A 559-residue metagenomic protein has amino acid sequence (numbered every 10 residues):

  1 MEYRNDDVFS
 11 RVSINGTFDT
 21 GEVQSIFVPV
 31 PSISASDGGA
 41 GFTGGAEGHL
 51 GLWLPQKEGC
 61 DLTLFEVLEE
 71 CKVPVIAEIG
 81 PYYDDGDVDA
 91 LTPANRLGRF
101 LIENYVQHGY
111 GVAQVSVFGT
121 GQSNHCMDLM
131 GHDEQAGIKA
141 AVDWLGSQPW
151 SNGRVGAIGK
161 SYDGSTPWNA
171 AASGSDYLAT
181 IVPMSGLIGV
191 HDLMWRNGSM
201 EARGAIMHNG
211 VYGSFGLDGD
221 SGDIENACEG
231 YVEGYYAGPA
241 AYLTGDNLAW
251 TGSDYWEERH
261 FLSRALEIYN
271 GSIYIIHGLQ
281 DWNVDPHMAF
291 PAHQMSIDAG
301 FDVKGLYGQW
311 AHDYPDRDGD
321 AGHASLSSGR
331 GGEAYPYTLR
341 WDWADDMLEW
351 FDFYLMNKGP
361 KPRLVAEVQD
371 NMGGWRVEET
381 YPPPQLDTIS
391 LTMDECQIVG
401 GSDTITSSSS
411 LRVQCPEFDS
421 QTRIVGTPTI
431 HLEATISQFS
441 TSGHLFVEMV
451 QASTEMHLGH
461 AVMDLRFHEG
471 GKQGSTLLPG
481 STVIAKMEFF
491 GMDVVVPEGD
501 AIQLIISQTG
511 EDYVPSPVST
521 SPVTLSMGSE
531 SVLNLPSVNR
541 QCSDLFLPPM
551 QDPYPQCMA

Functional and structural regions predicted by a protein language model:
M1-G59: Active-site neighborhoods of metal-dependent hydrolases
L64, L68-G146, D318-E333, H444 (+1 more regions): Cap/lid segment of the alpha/beta-hydrolase catalytic domain
D85, N95-R99, Q107, N169-I268 (+1 more regions): Accessory cap/linker subdomain of secreted extracellular hydrolases
D133, I158-E229, I297-E349: A catalytic-pocket lid/entrance helix-loop region that shapes and gates access to the active site across common
P149-S161: Alpha/beta-hydrolase fold nucleophile elbow
Y269, I275-H277, D281: Short beta-strand/loop motif that positions the catalytic acidic residue of the alpha/beta-hydrolase fold
W282-F290: Conserved alpha/beta-hydrolase "acid-adjacent" motif
T392-A559: Intrinsically disordered, low-complexity Ser/Thr/Gly-rich stretches
